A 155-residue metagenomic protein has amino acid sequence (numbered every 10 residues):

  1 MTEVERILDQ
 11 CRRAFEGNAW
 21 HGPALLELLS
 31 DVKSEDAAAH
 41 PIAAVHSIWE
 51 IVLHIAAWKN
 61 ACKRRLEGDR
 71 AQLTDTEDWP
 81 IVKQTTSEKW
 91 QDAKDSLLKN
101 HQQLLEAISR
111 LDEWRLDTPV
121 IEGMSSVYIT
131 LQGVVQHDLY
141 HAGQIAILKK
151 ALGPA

Functional and structural regions predicted by a protein language model:
T2-G22, L26-L29, S34-P80, P119-A155: Short, contiguous alpha-helical
V82-T118, I129-V134: Acidic/histidine-rich alpha-helical segments that form the ligand environment of transition-metal centers
